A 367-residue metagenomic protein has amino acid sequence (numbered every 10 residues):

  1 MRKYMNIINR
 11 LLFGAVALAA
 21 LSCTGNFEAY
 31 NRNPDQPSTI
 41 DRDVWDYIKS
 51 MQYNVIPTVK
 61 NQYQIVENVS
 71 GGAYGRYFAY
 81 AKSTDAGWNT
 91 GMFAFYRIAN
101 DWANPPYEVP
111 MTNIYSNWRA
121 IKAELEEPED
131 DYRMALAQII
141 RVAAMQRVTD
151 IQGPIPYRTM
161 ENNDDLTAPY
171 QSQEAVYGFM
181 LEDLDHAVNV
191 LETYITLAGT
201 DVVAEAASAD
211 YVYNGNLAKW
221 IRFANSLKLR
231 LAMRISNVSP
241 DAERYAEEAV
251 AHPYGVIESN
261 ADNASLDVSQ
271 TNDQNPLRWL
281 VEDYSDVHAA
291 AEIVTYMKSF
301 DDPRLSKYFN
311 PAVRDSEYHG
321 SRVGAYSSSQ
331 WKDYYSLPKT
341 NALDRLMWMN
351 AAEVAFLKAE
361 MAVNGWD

Functional and structural regions predicted by a protein language model:
M1-R32: Bacterial Sec-dependent N-terminal signal peptides
Y4, I8-F13, P37-V44, Q62-Y63 (+1 more regions): Extended hydrophobic/aromatic-rich secondary-structure runs
L12, C23, V69-A73, D85 (+3 more regions): Intrinsically disordered, low-complexity segments enriched in small/polar residues
C23-K82, V109, A246: Membrane-proximal, proline-rich intrinsically disordered regions
D41-R42, K82-I140, A144-D367: Structured, solvent-exposed acidic/aromatic patches
